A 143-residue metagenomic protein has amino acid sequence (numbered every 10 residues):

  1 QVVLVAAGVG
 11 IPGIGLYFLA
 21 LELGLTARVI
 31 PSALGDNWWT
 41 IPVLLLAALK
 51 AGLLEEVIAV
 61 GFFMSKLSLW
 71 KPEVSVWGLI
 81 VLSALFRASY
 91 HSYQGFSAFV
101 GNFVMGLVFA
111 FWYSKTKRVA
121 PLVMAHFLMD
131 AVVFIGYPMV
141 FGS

Functional and structural regions predicted by a protein language model:
Q1-A51, L69-W70, S143: Juxtamembrane helix-loop-helix connectors linking adjacent transmembrane helices in multi-pass membrane enzymes
V2-L4, I41-L45, W77-L82, F99-V100 (+1 more regions): Hydrophobic alpha-helical transmembrane segments
L4, G8, K50, L82-F86 (+4 more regions): Hydrophobic residues within alpha-helical transmembrane segments of multi-pass solute transporters/permease subunits
G8-Y17, E55, M105, F109 (+2 more regions): Alpha-helical transmembrane segments of multipass membrane proteins
L46-L54, F96, V100: Hydrophobic alpha-helical transmembrane segments of multi-pass membrane proteins
L54-L82, F111-R118: Membrane-interface helix/loop boundary segments of multi-pass membrane proteins
S89-S97: Membrane-interface helix caps and helix-loop-helix hairpins in membrane proteins
S97-S143: Functionally important transmembrane alpha-helices
